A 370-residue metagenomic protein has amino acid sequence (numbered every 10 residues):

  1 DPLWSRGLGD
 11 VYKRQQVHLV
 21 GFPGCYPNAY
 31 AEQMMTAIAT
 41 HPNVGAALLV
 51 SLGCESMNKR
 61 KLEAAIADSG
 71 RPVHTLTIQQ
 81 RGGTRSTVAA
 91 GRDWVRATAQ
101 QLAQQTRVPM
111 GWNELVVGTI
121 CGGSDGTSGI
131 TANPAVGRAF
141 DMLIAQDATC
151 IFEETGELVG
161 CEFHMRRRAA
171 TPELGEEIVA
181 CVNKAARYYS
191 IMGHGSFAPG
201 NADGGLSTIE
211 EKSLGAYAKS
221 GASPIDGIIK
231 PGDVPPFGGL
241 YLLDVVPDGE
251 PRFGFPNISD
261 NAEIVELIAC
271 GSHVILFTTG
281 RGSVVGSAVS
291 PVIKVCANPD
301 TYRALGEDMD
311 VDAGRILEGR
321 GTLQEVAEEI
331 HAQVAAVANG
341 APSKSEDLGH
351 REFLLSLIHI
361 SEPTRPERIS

Functional and structural regions predicted by a protein language model:
D1, P27-N28, P256-N257: A conditional alpha-helix N-cap/helix-loop micro-motif detector
D1-Y12, I358-S370: Single conserved hydrophobic/aromatic residue that forms the stacking wall/gate of nucleotide- or nucleobase-binding
R6, H41-P42, E114, T119-C121 (+2 more regions): Anaerobic metallocofactor- and corrinoid-dependent redox/one-carbon enzyme cores, especially those from methanogenesis
G9-Q15, G21-Q104, V116, N183-K184 (+2 more regions): Alpha/propeptide regions of enzymes that mature by internal proteolysis
R14, D68-G70, W112, A145 (+1 more regions): Short, well-ordered coil/turn elements that cap or connect secondary structure elements
A29, H74, Q79-A103, P109-M110 (+6 more regions): Nucleotide/pyrophosphate-binding catalytic subdomain
S51, T279, T364: Glycine-rich, N-terminal phosphate-binding loop of Rossmann-like dinucleotide-binding domains
V108-P109, V285: Replace "in large, NTP-powered and nucleic-acid-processing enzymes" with "in large, NTP-powered factors and other
